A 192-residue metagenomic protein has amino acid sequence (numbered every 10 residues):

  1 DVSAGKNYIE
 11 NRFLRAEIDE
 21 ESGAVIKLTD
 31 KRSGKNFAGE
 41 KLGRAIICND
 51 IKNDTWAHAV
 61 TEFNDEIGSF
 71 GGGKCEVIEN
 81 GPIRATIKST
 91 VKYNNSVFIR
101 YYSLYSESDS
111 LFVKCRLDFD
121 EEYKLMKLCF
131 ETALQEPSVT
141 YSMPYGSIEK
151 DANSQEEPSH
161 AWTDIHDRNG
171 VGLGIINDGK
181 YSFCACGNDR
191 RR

Functional and structural regions predicted by a protein language model:
D1-R192: C-terminal (or distal) subdomains of carbohydrate-active enzymes
